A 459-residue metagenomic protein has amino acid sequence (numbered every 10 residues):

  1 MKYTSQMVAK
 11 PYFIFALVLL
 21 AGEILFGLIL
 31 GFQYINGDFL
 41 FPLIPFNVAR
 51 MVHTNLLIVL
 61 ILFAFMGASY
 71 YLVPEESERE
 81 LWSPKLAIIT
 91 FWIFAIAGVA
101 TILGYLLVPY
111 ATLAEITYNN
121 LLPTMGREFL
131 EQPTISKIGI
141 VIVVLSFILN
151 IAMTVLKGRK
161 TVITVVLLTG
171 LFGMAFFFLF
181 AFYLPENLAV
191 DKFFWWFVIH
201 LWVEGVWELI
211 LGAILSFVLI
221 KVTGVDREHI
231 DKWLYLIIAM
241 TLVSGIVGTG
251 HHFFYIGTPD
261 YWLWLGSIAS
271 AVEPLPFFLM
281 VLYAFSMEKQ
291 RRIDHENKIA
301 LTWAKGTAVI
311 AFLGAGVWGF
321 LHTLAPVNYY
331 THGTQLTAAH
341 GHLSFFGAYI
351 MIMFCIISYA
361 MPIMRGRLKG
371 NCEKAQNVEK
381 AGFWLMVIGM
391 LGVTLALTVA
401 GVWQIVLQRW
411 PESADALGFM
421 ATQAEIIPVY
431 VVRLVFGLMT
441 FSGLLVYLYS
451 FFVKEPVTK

Functional and structural regions predicted by a protein language model:
M1-V8: Cytosolic juxtamembrane amphipathic/interface segments immediately preceding and feeding into a transmembrane helix
V8-L19, W82-A95, V162-G173, G224-S244 (+2 more regions): Interfacial and helix-entry/exit segments of alpha-helical transmembrane bundles in multi-pass inner-membrane proteins
F15-F26, F94-G104, G139-S146, V165-L184 (+6 more regions): Alpha-helical transmembrane segments of multi-pass integral membrane proteins
L28-I35, F41, V48-V155, F180-L188 (+2 more regions): Membrane-interface helix-loop-helix modules in multi-pass inner-membrane proteins
I44-L57, W196-E204, P259-A269, L301 (+1 more regions): Transmembrane alpha-helix entry/boundary detector in multi-pass membrane proteins
N55-S69, I135-N150, W202-V218, A271-F285 (+2 more regions): Hydrophobic cores of alpha-helical transmembrane segments in multi-pass inner/ER membrane proteins, independent
W195, I199, G212-N328, L336-T337: Membrane-embedded translocation segments of transport machinery
H251, A311-T337, F345, I352-K369 (+2 more regions): Specific lipid-exposed transmembrane alpha-helices and their immediate membrane-water interface residues in multi-pass
